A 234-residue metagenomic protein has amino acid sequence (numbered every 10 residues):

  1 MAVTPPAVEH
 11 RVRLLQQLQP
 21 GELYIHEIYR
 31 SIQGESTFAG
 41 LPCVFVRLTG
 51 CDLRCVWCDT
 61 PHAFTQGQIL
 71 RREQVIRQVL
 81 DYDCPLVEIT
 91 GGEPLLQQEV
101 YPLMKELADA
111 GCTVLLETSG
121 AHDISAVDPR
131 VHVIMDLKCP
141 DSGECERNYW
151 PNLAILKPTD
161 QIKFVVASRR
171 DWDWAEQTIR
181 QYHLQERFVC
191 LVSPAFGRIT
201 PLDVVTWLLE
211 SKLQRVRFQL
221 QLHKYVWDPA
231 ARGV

Functional and structural regions predicted by a protein language model:
M1-T49, L53-W57, S211-Q221, D228: Flexible, acidic/Gly-rich N-terminal and inter-domain linker regions that tether and position cofactor-handling modules
H10-R11, L18, L23, E27 (+2 more regions): Conserved Radical SAM active-site core
Q33, I76-L80, R180: Generic structural signal for well-ordered alpha-helical scaffold segments
R47-T49, V75-I76, R147-N148, Q177: Short hydrophobic/aromatic-rich motifs at helix boundaries and adjacent loops
L95-V234: Conserved AdoMet/S-adenosylmethionine-binding subsite of the radical SAM
